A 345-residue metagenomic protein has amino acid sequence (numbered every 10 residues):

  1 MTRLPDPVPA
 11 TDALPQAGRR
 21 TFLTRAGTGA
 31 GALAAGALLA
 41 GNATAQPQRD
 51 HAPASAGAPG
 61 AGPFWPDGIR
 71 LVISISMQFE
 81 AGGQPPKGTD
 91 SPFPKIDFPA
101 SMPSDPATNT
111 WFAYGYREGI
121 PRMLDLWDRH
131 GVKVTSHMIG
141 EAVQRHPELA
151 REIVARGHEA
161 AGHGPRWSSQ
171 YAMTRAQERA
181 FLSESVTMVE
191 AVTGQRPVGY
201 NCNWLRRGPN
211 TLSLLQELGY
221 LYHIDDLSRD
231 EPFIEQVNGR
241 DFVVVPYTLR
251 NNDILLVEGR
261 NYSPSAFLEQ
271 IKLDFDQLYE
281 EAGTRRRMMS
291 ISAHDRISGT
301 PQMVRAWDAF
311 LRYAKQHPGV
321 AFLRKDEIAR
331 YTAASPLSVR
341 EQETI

Functional and structural regions predicted by a protein language model:
M1-T21: N-terminal secretory signal peptides
P15, T21-A43: N-terminal export signals
Q46-Q48: Boundary of Sec targeting at the N-terminus
H51-D67, T187-T284, V339-E341: Active-site-adjacent pocket scaffolds in enzyme catalytic domains
P53-W111: N-terminal regions that are enriched for targeting/export leaders and immediately downstream pro/stem segments
S55-A58, Y222, K272-I345: C-terminal domain-boundary segment and adjacent tail
Q78, W127, L215, V245 (+2 more regions): Conserved, mostly hydrophobic/aromatic
A100-S104, P121-L124, D128-P209, P232 (+4 more regions): Metal-dependent polysaccharide deacetylase catalytic core of the NodB/CE4 family, i.e., the active-site-bearing domain
